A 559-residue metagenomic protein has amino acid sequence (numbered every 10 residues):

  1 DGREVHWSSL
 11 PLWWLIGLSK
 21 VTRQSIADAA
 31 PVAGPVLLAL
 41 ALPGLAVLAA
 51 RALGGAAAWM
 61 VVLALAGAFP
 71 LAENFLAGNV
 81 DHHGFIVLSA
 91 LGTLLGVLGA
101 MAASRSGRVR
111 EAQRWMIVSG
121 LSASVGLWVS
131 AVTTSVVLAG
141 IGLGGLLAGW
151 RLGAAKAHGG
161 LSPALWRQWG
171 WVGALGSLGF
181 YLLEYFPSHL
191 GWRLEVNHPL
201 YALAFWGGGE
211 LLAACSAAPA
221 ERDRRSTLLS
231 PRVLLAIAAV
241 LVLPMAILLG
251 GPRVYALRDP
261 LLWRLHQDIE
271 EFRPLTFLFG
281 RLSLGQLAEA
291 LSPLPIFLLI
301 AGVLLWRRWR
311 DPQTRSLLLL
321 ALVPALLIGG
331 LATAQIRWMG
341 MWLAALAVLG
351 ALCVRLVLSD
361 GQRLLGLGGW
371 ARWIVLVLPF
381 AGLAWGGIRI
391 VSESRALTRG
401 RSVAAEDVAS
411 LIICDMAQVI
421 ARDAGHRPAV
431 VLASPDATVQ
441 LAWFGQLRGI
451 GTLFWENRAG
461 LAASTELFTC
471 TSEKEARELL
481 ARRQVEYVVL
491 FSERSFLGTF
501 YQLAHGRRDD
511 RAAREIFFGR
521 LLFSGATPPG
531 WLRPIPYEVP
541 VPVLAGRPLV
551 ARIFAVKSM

Functional and structural regions predicted by a protein language model:
G2-Q24, G126: Short hydrophobic/aromatic helix or loop-helix immediately within or flanking a transmembrane segment in polytopic
A33-R51, A57-S104, E111-L152, W169-F186 (+1 more regions): Membrane-embedded helix bundles of polyisoprenyl
P43-L48, G92-A102, G140-R151, W206-A214 (+3 more regions): Transmembrane alpha-helices and membrane-interface helical segments of multi-pass integral membrane enzymes
A52, G99-I117, A148-L165, L211-S226 (+3 more regions): Membrane-interface junctions at the ends of membrane-embedded or membrane-associated helices
S104-S106, V136-L234, L356-D360: Perimembrane helix-loop-helix junctions
N197-A214, R232-R308, R315-L320: Alpha-helical transmembrane segments at the extracellular/periplasmic loop-to-helix junctions of multi-pass membrane
R232-V240, V348, V357-E393: Signature aromatic-anchored transmembrane alpha helix within multi-pass, membrane-resident enzymes that catalyze glycan
W370-W373, G382-M559: Extracytoplasmic
